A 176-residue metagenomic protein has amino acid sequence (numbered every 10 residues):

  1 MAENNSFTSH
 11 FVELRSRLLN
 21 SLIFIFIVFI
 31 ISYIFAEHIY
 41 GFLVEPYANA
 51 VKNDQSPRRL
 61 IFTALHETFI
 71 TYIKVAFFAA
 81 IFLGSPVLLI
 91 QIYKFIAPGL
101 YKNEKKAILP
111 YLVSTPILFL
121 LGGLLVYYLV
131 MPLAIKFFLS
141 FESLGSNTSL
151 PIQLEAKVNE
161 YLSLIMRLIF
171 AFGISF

Functional and structural regions predicted by a protein language model:
M1-F176: Membrane topogenic/interface segments and analogous intrinsically disordered interaction regions
